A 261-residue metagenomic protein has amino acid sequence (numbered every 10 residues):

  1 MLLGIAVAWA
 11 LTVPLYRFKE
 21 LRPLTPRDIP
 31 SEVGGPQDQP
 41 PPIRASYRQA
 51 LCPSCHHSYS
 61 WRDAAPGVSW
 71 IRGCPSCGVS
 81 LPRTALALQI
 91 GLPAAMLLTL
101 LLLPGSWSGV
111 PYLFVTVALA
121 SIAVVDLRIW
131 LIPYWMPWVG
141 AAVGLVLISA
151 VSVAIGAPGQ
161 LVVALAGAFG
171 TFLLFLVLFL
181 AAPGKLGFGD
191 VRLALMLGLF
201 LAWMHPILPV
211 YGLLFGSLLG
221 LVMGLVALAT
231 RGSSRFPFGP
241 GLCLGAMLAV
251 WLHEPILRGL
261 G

Functional and structural regions predicted by a protein language model:
L3-G4, W9-R17, Q39-P42, H56-V163 (+1 more regions): Extended interfacial segments that mediate partner engagement and assembly in macromolecular machines
W9-L24, L176-G184: Membrane-water interface of transmembrane alpha-helices
F18-S60: Membrane-interface amphipathic/juxtamembrane segments adjacent to transmembrane helices
R48, W70-G73, G184: Short metal-coordination and nucleic-acid-contact micro-motifs, chiefly zinc-binding Cys/His arrays
S121-I122, L127-L221, L260-G261: Functional transmembrane core segments of multi-pass inner-membrane proteins
L145-I148, M247-L252: Aromatic-anchored segments of alpha-helical transmembrane domains
L225-L248: Interfacial loop-to-transmembrane junctions
W251-G261: Juxtamembrane boundary at the C-terminal end of a transmembrane helix
